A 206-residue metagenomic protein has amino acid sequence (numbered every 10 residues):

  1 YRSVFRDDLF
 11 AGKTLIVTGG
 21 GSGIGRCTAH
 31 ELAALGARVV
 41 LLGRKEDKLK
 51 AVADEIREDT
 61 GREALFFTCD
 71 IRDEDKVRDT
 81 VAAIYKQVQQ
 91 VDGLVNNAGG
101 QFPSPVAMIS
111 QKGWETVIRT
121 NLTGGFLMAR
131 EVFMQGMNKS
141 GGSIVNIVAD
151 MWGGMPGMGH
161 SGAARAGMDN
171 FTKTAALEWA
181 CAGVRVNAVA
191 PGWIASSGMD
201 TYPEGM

Functional and structural regions predicted by a protein language model:
K13, R62-E63, Q90-V91, G136-D150 (+2 more regions): Active-site loop of short-chain dehydrogenase/reductase
T14, G21-S22: Conserved glycine-rich cofactor-binding loop
A37-A51: Conserved glycine-rich Rossmann-like NAD(P)H-binding loop of the short-chain dehydrogenase/reductase
P105-V106, S110-I118, M199: Substrate-binding pocket helix/loop in short-chain dehydrogenase/reductase
A129-R130, K173: A short, exposed helix-loop element centered on a Lys and neighboring polar residues
V145-G167, T172-C181, W193-I194: Catalytic loop of short-chain dehydrogenase/reductase
C181, G192-M206: A glycine/serine/threonine-rich, flexible loop-to-helix segment that serves as the NAD(P) cofactor-binding "lid"
